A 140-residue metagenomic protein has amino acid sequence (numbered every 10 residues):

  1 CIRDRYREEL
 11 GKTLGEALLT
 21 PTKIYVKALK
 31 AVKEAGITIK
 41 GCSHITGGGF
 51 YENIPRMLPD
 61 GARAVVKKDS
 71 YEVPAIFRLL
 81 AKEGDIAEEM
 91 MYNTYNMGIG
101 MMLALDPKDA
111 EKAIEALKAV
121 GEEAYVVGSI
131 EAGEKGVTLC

Functional and structural regions predicted by a protein language model:
C1: Active-site loops and adjacent core secondary-structure elements that bind or stabilize anionic groups
D4-C140: Glycine-/charge-enriched secondary-structure boundary and capping motifs
